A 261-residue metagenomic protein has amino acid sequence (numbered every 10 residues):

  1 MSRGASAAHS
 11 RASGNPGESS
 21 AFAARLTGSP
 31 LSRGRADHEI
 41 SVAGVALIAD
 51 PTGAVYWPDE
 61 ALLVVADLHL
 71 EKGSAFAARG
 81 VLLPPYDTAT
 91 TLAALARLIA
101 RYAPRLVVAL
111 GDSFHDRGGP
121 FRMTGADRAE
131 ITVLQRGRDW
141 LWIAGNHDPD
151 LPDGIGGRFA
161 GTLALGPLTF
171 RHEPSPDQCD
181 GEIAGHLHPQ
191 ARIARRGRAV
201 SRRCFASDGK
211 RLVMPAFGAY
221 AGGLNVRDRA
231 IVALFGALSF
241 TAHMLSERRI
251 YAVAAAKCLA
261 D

Functional and structural regions predicted by a protein language model:
S2-G4, H9-R11, N15, S20-D261: Extended recognition/assembly regions associated with phosphoester-bond processing machinery
